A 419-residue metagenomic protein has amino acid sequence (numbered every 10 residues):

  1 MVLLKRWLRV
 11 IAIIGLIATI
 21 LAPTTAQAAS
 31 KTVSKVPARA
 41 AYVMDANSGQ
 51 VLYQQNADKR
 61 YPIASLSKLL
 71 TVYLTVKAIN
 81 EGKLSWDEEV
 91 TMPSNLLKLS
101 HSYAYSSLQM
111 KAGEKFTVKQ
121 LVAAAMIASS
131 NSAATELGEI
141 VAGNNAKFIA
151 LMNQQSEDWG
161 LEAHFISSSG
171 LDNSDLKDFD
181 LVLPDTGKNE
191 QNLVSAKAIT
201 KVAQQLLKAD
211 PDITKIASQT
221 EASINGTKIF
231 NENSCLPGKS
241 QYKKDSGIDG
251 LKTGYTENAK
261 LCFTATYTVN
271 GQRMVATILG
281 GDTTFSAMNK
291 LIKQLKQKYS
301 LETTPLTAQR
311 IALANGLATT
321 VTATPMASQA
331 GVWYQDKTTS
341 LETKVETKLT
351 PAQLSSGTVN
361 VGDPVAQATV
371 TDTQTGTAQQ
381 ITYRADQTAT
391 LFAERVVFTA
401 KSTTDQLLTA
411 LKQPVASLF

Functional and structural regions predicted by a protein language model:
V2-A28, F419: Sec-dependent N-terminal signal peptides of Gram-positive bacterial secreted proteins and lipoproteins
L4-L8, I63, E114, V118 (+2 more regions): Structural motif marking the loop-to-transmembrane transition
A12, P37, V361-P364: Residue-level preference for short coil/turn positions at secondary-structure junctions
I20, K83, N145, I224-N225: A short hydrophobic/aromatic micro-motif that marks alpha-helical segments and, especially, helix-coil
A26-K197, L207: Active-site-adjacent loops and short helices of periplasmic peptidoglycan-processing enzymes
G187-F419: Domain-terminus/edge residues, biased toward the C-terminal soluble/receptor-binding domains of extracytoplasmic
